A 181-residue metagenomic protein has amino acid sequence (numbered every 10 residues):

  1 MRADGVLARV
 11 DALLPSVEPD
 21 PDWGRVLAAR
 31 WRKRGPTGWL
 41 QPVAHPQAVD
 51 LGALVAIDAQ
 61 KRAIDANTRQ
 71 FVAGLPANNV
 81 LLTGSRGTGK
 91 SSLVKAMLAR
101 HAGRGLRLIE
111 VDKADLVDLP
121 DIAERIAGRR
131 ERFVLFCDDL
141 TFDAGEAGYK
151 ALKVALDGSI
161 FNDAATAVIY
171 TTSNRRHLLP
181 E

Functional and structural regions predicted by a protein language model:
M1-P42: Interdomain "pre-motor" coupling segment immediately N-terminal to P-loop NTPase/helicase cores
W39-A63: Dynamic helix-loop-helix/coil hinge segments at AAA+ ATPase domain boundaries and subdomain interfaces
V43-H45, R69-A77: Phosphate-binding P-loop
A59-A73: Pre-Walker A adenine-sensing motif
G74-A96: Walker A/P-loop nucleotide-binding motif
L75-A77, R104-G105, G128-E131, D163-T166: Short loop/turn elements that form and flank the Walker-type P-loop nucleotide-binding site in RecA-like NTPase cores
R100-F133, L140-G145: AAA+/P-loop NTPase substrate/partner-engagement loops
E124, G128, D143-E181: Conserved catalytic/switch belt of AAA+ P-loop NTPases
